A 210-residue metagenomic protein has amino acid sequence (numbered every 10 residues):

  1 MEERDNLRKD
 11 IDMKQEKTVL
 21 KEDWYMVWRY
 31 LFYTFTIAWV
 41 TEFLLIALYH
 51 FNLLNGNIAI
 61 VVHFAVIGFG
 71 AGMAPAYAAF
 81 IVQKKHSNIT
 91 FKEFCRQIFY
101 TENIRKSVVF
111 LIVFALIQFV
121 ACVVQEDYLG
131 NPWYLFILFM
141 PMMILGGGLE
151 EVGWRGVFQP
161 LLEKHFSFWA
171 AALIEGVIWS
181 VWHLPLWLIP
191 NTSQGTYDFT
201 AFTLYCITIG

Functional and structural regions predicted by a protein language model:
M1-W24: Short, Lys/Arg-rich, polar N-terminal cytosolic tail immediately upstream of the first transmembrane signal-anchor
V27-V40, G70-P75, K106-Q118, I178: Alpha-helical transmembrane segments
L31-K84, F94, W133-L138: Alpha-helical transmembrane segments in multi-pass membrane proteins
F35, M73, I112, F136 (+6 more regions): Residue-level signature of the transmembrane alpha-helical core of multi-pass small-molecule transporters
F43, A172, Y197-G210: Functionally important transmembrane alpha-helices
L44-L54, V120-Y128, L184-S193: Juxtamembrane "helix-exit" motif on the non-cytosolic side of transmembrane helices
Y128-M140, S193-L204: Juxtamembrane helix-entry segments on the extracytoplasmic side of multipass membrane proteins
V152-I178, P190: Membrane-interface helix/loop boundary segments of multi-pass membrane proteins
